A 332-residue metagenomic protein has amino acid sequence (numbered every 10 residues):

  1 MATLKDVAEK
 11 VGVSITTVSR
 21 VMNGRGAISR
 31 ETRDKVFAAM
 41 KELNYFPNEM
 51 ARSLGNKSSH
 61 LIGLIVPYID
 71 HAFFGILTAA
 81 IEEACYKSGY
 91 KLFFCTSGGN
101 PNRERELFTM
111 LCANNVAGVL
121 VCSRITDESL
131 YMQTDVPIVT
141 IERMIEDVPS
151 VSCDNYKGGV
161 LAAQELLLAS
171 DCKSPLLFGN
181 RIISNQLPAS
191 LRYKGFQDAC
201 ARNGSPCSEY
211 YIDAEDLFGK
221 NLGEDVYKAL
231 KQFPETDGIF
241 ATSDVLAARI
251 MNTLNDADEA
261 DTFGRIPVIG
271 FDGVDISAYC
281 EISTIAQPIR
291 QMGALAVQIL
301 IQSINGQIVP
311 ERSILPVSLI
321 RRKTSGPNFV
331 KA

Functional and structural regions predicted by a protein language model:
M1-S59, F329-K331: N-terminal helix-turn-helix DNA-binding module of bacterial transcription factors
A2-T3, H60-Q164, L230-E235: Alpha-helical recognition/docking segments in bacterial nutrient-uptake and carbohydrate-utilization systems
T17-R20, L54-Y68, L166, S174-I183: Short beta-strand segments enriched in small/hydrophobic residues
K35, F73-K87, G158-L161, L187-P206 (+2 more regions): Short, solvent-exposed amphipathic alpha-helices that sit in or adjacent to ligand/effector-binding or catalytic
F94-P101, E209-K220: Short beta->alpha junction loops
V151-L177, Q197-D198, G219-Y227, Q287-N305: Hydrophobic alpha-helical segments within soluble ligand-binding/sensing domains
A162-Y210, V309-P327: An alpha-beta-alpha
Y227, K231-A332: Flexible loop/turn connectors
